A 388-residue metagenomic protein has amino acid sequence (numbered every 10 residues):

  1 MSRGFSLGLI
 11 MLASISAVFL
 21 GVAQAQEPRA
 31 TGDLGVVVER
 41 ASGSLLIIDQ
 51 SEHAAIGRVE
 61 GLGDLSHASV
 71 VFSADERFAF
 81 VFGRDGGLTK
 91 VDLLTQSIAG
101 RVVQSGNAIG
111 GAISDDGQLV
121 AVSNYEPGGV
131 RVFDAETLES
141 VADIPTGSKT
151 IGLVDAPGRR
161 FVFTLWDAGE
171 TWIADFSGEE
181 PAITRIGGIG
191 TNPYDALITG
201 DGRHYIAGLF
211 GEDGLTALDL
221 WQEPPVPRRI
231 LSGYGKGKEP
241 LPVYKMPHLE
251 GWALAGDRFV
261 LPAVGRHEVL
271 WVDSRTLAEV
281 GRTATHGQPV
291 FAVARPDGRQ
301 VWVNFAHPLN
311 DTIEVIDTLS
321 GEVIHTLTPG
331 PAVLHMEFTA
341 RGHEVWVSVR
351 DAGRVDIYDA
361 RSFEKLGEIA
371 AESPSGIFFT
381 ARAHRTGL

Functional and structural regions predicted by a protein language model:
M1-R3: N-terminal secretory signal peptides that target proteins for export/translocation
G8-F19: Bacterial N-terminal signal peptides
L12-A13, A23-L388: Predominantly soluble domains enriched in secretory-pathway, periplasmic, or organellar proteins
